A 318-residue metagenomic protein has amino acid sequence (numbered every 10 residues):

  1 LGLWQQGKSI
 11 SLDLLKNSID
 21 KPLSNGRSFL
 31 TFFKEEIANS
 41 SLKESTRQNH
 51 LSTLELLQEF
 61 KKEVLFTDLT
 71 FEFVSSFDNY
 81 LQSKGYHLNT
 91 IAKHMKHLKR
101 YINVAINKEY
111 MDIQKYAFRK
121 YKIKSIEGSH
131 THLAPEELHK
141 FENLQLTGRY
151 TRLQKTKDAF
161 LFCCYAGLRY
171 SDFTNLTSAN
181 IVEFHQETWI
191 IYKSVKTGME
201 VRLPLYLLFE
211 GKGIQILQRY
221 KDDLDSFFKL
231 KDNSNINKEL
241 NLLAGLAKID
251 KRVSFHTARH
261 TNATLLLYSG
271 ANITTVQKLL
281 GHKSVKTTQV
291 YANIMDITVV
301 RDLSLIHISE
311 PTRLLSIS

Functional and structural regions predicted by a protein language model:
Q6-K84: Basic/aromatic-enriched alpha-helical hairpins
L56-E59, V64-L69, S83-A117, S171: N-terminal DNA-binding recognition helix of tyrosine site-specific recombinases/integrases
L88, A92, M111-Y170: Basic, Lys/Arg- and aromatic-enriched nucleic-acid-binding interface segment
E127, V195-L242: C-terminal catalytic core of Y-nucleophile DNA break-rejoin enzymes
H132, S194-G198, N233, L280 (+1 more regions): Catalytic-site neighborhood detector that most strongly recognizes the C-terminal catalytic loop/helix of tyrosine
L161, Y165, S171-D172, L242 (+2 more regions): C-terminal catalytic core of tyrosine-transesterase DNA break-rejoin enzymes
N180-E187, D250-K251, A271-V290, I297 (+1 more regions): Short, polar N-cap/turn motifs at the start of nucleic acid-interacting alpha helices
I306-S318: Single conserved hydrophobic/aromatic residue that forms the stacking wall/gate of nucleotide- or nucleobase-binding
